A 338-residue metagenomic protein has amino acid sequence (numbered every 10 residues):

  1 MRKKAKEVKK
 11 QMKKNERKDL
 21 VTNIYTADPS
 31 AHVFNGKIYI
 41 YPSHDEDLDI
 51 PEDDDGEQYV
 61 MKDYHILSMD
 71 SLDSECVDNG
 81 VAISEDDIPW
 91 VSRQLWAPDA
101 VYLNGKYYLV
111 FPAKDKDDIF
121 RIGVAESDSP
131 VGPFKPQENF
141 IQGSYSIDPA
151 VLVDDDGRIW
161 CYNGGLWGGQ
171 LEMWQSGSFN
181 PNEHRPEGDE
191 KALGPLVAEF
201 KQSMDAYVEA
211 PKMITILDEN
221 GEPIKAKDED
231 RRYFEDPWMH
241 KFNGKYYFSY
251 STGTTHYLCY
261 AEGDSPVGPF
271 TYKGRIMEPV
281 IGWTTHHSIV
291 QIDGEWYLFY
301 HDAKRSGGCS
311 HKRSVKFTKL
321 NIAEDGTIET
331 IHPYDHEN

Functional and structural regions predicted by a protein language model:
R2-N338: Carbohydrate-active catalytic/glycan-binding domains of CAZyme proteins, especially the secreted or lumenal ectodomains
